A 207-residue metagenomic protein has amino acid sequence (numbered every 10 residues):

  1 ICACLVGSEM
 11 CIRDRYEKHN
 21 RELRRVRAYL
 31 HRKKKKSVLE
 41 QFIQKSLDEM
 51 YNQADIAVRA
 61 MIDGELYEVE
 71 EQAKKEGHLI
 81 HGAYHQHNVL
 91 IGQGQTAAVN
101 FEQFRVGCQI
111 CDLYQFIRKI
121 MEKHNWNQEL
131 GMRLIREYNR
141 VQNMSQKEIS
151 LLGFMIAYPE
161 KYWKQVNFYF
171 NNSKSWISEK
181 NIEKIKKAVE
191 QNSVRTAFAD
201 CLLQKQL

Functional and structural regions predicted by a protein language model:
I1-G7, C11-I12: Single conserved hydrophobic/aromatic residue that forms the stacking wall/gate of nucleotide- or nucleobase-binding
R24, Y162-L207: ATP/Mg2+ or Mg2+-diphosphate-binding catalytic cores that bind nucleotide phosphates or diphosphates via glycine-rich
R25-G82, Q204: An alpha-helical support segment within catalytic cores of ATP-dependent transferases
A60-C111: Active-site acidic catalytic loop and adjacent metal/ATP-binding pocket of ATP-dependent phosphoryl transfer enzymes
I110-N143, I156-S175: Active-site activation/catalytic loop segments of kinase-like enzymes and analogous catalytic loops in related
M144-E148: Helix N-cap / loop-to-helix initiation motif
